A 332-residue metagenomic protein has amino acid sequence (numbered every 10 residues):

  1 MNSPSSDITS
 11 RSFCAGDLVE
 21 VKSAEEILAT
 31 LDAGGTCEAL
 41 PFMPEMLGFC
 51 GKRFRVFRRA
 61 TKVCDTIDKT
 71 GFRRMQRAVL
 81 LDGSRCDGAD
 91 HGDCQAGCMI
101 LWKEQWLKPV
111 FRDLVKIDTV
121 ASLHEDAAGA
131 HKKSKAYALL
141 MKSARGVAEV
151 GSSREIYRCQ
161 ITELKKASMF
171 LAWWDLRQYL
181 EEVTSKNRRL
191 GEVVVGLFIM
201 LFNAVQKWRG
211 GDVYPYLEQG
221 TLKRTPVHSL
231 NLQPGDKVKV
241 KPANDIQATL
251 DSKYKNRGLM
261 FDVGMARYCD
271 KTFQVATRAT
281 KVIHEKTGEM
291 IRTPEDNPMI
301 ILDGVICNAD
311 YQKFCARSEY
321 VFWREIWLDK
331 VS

Functional and structural regions predicted by a protein language model:
N2-A15, E20, A24-A128, S134-G146 (+3 more regions): Basic/aromatic-rich interaction segments and small domains that mediate binding to polyanionic partners
